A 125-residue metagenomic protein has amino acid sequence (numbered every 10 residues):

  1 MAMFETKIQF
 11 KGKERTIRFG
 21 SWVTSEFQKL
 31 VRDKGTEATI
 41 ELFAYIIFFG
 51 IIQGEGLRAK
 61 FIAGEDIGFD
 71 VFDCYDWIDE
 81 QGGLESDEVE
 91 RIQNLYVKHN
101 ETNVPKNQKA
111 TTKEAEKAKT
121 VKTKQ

Functional and structural regions predicted by a protein language model:
M1-F10, W22-A38, K60-Q125: Charged interaction scaffolds used for protein-protein
R15-I17: Short, isolated positions in well-ordered beta-strands
L42-Q53, N94: Short, hydrophobic/amphipathic alpha-helical patches that form generic packing surfaces within helical domains
I51-I62: Short helix-capping/linker segments at secondary-structure and domain boundaries
